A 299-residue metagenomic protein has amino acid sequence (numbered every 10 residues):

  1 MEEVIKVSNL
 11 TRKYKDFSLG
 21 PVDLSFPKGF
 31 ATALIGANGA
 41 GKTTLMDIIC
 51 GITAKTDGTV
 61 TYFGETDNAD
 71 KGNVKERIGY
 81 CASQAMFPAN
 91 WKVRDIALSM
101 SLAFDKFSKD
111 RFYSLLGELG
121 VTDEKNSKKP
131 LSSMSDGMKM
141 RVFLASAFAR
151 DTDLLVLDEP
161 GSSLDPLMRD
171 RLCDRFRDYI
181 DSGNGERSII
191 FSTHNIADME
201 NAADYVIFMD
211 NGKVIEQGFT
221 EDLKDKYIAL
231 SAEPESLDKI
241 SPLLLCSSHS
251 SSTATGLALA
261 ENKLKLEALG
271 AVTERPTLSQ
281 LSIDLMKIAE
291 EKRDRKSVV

Functional and structural regions predicted by a protein language model:
V7-L10, F17-P27, G58: Conserved beta-strand
I35-A37: The feature captures the beta-strand-to-loop junction immediately N-terminal to the Walker
C50: Helix-to-loop junction immediately C-terminal to a conserved catalytic motif
G58-A69, N73-V74: Conserved ABC transporter NBD signature motif
A82-V142: ABC-family P-loop ATPase nucleotide-binding domains
L155-E159: Catalytic Walker B motif of ABC-type/P-loop ATPase nucleotide-binding domains
C173, L244-C246, S250-V299: C-terminal coupling/interaction segments
